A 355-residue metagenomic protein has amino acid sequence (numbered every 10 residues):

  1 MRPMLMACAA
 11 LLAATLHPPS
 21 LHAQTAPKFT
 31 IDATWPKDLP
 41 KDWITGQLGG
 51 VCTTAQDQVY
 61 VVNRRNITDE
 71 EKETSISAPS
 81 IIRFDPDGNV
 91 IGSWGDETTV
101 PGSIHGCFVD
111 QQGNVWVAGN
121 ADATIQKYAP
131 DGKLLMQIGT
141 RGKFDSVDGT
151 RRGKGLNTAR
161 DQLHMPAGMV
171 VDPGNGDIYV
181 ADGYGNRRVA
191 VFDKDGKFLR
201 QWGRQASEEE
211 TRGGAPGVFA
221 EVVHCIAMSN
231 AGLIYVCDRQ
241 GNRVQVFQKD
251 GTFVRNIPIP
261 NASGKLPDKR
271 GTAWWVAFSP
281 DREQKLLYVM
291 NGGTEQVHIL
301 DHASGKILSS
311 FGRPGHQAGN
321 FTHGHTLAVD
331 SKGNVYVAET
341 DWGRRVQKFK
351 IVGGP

Functional and structural regions predicted by a protein language model:
M1-M4: Positively charged n-region of N-terminal signal peptides that target proteins for export
M6-S20: Bacterial N-terminal signal peptides
H22-P355: Eukaryotic scaffold repeat domains enriched in small/polar residues
